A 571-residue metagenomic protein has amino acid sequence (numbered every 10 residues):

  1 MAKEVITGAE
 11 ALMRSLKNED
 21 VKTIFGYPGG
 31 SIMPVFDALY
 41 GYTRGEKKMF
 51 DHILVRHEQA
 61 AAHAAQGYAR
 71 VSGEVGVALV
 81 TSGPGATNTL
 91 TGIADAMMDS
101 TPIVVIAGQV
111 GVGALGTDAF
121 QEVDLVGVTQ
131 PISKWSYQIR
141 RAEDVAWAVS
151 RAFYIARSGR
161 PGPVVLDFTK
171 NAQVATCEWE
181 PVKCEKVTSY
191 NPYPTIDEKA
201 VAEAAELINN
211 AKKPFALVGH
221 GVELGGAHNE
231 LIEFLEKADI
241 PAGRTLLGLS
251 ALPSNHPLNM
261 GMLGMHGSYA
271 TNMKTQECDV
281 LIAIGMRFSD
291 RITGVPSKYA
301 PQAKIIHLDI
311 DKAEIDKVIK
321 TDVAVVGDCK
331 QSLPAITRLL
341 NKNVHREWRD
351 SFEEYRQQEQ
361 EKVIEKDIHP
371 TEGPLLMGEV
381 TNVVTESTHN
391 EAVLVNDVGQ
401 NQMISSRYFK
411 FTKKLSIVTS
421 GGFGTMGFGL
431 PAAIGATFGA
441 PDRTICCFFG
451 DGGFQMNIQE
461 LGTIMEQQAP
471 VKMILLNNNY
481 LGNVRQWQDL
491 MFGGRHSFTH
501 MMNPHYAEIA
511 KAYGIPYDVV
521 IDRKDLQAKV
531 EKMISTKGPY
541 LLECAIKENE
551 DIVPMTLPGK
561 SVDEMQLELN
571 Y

Functional and structural regions predicted by a protein language model:
M1-E347, E365, V383, S387-N390 (+4 more regions): N-terminal alpha/beta PP-like core and its mobile active-site loop of ThDP/TPP-dependent enzymes
A2-K3, E143, E206, Q302-V398 (+3 more regions): Phosphate/pyrophosphate-binding active-site segments
A9-M13, K17, V35-L39, R356-P431 (+1 more regions): Active-site diphosphate/adenylate-binding microenvironment
G29-I32, G83, S100, P163 (+3 more regions): Glycine-rich phosphate/pyrophosphate-binding beta-alpha loops
E58-H63, A86, N401-M403, D522-L526: Short acidic loop-to-helix transition motifs that present clustered carboxylates
I106, A114-Q121, D316-V318, A324-V326 (+2 more regions): Thiamine diphosphate
V165, H307, V395, F448-F449: Generic enzyme active-site microenvironment
K170-Q173, N401, E548: Short, internal active-site loops enriched in acidic
